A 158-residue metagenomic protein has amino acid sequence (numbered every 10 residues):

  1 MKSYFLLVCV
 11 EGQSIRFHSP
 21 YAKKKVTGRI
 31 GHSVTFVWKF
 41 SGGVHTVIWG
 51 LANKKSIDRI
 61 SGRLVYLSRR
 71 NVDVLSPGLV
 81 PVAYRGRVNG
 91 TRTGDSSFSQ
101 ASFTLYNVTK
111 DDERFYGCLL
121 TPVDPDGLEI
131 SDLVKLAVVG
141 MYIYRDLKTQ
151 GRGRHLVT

Functional and structural regions predicted by a protein language model:
M1-E11: Cleavable N-terminal signal peptides of Sec/SRP-targeted secreted and luminal proteins
C9-V34: N-terminal edge beta-strand
V34, D112-L120: Conserved Ig-like domain signature around the intradomain disulfide
T35-S41: Short edge beta-strand/loop segments characteristic of extracellular beta-sandwich folds
W38, W49, Y116-C118, T158: Core motif of extracellular immunoglobulin-like domains
G43-R85: N-terminal V-set
D73-D111, P122-D124: Extracellular beta-strand/loop-rich beta-sandwich domains predominantly from IgSF
G117-Y142: Extracellular/luminal immunoglobulin-like beta-sandwich modules
